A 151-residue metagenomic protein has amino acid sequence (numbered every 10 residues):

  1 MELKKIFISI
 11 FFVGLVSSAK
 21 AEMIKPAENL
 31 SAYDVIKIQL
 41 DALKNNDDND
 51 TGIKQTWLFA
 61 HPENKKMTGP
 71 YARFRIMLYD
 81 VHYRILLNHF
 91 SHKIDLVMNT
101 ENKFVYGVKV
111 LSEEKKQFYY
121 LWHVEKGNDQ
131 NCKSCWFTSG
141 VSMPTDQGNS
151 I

Functional and structural regions predicted by a protein language model:
M1-K5: Positively charged n-region of N-terminal signal peptides that target proteins for export
I6-L15: Sec-dependent N-terminal signal peptides
S17-A21: Sec/Tat signal peptide C-region and signal peptidase I cleavage site
E22-D34: N-terminal low-complexity, Pro/Thr/Ser-rich intrinsically disordered segments that act as propeptides or flexible
S31-D47, F59: Short, aromatic-enriched amphipathic alpha-helices that serve as compact interaction elements
D50-E101: Short solvent-exposed beta->alpha transition segments
V97-I151: Exposed beta-sheet edge and beta->alpha loop/turn motif
